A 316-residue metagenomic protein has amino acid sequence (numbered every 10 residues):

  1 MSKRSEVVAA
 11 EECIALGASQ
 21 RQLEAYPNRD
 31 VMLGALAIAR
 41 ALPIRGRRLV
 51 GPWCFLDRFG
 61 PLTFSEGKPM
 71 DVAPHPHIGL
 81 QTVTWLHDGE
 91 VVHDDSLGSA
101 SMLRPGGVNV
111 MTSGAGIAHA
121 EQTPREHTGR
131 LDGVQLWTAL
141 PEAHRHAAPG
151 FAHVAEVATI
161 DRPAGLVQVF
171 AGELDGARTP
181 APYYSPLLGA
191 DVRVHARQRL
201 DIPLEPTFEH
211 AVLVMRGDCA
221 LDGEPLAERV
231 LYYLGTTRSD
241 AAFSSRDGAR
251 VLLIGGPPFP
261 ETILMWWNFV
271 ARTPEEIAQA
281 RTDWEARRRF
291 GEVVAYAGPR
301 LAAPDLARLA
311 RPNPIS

Functional and structural regions predicted by a protein language model:
M1-S316: Jelly-roll (double-stranded beta-helix
